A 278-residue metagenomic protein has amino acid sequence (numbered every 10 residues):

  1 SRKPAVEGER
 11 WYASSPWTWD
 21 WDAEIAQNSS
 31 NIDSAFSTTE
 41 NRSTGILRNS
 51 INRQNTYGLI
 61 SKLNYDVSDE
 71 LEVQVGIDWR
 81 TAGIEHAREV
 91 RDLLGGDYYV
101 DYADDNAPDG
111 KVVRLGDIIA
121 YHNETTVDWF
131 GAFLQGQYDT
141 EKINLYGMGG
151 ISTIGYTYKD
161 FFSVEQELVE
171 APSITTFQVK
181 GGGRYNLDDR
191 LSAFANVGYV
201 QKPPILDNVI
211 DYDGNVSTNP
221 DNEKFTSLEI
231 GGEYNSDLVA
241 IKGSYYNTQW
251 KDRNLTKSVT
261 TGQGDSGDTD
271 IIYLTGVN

Functional and structural regions predicted by a protein language model:
S1, Q74-D78, Y146-G150, N196-G198 (+1 more regions): Transmembrane beta-strands of outer-membrane beta-barrel proteins
S1-A82, A240-K242: Outer-membrane beta-barrel domain signature, strongest for Gram-negative TonB-dependent receptors and also present
A5, E9, W17, W21-T39 (+3 more regions): Surface-exposed loop/turn segments flanking beta-strands in extracellular/periplasmic regions
I46, E72-D188, P203-I205, V209-D213: Signature of Gram-negative outer-membrane beta-barrel scaffolds
R53-Y57, T126-F130, S173-F177, K224-L228 (+2 more regions): Residues that define the transmembrane beta-barrel architecture of outer-membrane proteins
L59-S61, A132-L134, V179-G181, T218 (+1 more regions): Membrane-embedded beta-strands of outer-membrane beta-barrel proteins, especially the hydrophobic/small aromatic
S68-E70, T140-I143, N186-R190, F225 (+1 more regions): Outer-membrane beta-barrel channels and translocator barrels
T153-D160, A171, Y185-E229, A240 (+1 more regions): Surface-exposed extracellular loop regions of Gram-negative outer-membrane beta-barrel proteins, predominantly
